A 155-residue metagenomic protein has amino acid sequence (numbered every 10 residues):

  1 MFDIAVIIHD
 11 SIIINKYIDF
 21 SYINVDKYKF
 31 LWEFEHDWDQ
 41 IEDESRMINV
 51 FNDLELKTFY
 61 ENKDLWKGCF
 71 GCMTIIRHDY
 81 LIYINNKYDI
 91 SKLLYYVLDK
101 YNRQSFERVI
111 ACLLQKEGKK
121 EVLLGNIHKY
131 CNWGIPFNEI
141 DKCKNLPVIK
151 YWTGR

Functional and structural regions predicted by a protein language model:
M1-R155: ER/Golgi luminal nucleotide-sugar-dependent glycosyltransferases, focusing on the catalytic module
